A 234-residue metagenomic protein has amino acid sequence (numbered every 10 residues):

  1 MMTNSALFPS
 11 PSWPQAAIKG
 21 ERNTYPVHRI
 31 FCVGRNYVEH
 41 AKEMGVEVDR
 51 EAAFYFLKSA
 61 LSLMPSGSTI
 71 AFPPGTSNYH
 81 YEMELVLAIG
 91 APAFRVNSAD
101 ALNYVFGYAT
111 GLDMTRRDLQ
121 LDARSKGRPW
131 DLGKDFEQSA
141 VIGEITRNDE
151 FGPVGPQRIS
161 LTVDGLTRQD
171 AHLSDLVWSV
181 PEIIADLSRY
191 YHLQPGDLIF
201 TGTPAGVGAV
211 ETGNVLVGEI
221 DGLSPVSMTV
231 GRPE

Functional and structural regions predicted by a protein language model:
M2-Q194, L198, G206-E234: Catalytic-core "active-site belt" of small-molecule-metabolizing enzymes, emphasizing His/Asp/Glu-rich regions
T203: Switch II (G3) loop of P-loop NTPases
